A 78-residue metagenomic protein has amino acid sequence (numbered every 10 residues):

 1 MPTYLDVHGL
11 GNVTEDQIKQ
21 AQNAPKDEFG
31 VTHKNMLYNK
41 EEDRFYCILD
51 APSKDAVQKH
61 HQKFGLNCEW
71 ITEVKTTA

Functional and structural regions predicted by a protein language model:
M1-D27, N39-D43, K54, H60 (+1 more regions): Short S/T/G/P-rich N-terminal loop/turn motif that feeds into the first structured element of a domain
D6-H8, L49, I71: Short beta-strand element of the conserved SAM-dependent methyltransferase core
F29, F64-N67: Short, structured coil segments at secondary-structure junctions
G30-L37, W70: A short linear hydrophobic-aromatic micro-motif
K34-N35, D43-Y46: Amphipathic, hydrophobic secondary-structure cores in small proteins
L49-D55: Helix N-cap motif at beta-to-alpha junctions
D55-A56, C68: A short local loop/turn or secondary-structure capping micro-motif enriched for an aromatic residue
L66-A78: Conserved short beta-strand edge segments in small beta-sheet-based binding/regulatory domains
